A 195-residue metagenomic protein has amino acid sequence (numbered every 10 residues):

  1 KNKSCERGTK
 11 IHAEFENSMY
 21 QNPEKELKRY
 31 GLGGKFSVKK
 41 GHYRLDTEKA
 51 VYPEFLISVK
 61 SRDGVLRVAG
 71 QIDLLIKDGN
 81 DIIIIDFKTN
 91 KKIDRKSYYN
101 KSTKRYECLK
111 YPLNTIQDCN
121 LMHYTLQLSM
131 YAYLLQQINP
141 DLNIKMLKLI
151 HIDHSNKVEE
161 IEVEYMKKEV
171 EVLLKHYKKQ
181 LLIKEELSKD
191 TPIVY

Functional and structural regions predicted by a protein language model:
K1-A69: Metal-dependent nuclease catalytic cores that hydrolyze phosphodiester bonds in DNA/RNA, characterized by
H12, G70-K96, R105-K110, Y131: Conserved catalytic cores of phosphodiester-cleaving nucleases, focusing on short active-site segments
Y52, I83-D86, M146-H151: A structural signal for short, well-ordered beta-strand segments and their strand-loop junctions that often border
F55-S61, I76-D78, T89-K91, H151: Short, flexible loop/turn elements at secondary-structure junctions
S61-L66, K92-Y99: Strongly charged, low-complexity linkers/loops
V65-A69, I82, V158-E160: Short, mixed charged/polar active-site loops that provide acid/base catalysis or chelate metal/phosphate cofactors
R95-T103, T115-D118: Short, flexible/disordered intra-domain loops and linkers
C108-Y111, Q117-Y195: Metal-dependent nuclease catalytic regions and adjoining charged, substrate-binding loops involved in nucleic-acid end
